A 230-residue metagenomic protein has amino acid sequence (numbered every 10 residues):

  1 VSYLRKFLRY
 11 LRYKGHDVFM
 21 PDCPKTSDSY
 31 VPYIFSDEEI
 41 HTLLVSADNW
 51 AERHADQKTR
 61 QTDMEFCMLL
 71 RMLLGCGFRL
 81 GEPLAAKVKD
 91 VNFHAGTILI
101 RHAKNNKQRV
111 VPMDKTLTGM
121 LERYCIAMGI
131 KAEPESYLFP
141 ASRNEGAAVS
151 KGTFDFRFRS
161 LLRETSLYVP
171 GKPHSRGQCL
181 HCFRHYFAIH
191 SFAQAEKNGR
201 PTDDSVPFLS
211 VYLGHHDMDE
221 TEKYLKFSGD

Functional and structural regions predicted by a protein language model:
V1-D230: Conserved catalytic core of the tyrosine transesterase superfamily
